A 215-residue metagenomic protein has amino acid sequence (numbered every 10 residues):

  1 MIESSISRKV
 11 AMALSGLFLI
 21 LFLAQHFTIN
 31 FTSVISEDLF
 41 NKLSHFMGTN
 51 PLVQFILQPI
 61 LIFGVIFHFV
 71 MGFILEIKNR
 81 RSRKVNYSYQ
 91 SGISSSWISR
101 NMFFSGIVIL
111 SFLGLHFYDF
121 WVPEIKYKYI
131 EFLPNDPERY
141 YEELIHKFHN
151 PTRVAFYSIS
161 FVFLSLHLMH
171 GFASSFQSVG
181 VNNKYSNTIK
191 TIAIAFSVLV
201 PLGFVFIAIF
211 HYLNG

Functional and structural regions predicted by a protein language model:
M1-G215: Membrane-embedded alpha-helical bundles that constitute the cytochrome b-like, heme-associated redox core of multi-pass
